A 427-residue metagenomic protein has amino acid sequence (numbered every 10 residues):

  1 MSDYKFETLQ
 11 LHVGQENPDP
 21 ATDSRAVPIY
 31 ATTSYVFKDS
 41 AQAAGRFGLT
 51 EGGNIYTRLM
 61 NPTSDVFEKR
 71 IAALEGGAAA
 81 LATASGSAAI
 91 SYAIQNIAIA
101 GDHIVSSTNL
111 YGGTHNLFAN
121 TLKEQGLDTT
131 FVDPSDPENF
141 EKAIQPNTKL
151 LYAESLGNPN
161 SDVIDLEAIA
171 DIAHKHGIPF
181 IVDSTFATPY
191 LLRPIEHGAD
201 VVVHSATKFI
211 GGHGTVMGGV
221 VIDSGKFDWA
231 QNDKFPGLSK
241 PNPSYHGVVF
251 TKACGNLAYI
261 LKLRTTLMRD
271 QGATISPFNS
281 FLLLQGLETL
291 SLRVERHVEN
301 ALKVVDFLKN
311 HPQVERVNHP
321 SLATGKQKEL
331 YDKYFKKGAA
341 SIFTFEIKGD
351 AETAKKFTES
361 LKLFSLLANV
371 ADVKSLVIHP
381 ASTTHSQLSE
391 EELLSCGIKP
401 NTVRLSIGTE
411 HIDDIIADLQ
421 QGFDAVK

Functional and structural regions predicted by a protein language model:
S2, G14, P18, A80-N310: Conserved PLP-enzyme active-site core in the AAT-like
S2-N61, K69-R70: N-terminal "arm"/small-domain region of PLP-dependent enzymes with the aminotransferase-like
P18, V36-S40, D228-W229, L290 (+3 more regions): Short, acidic Gly/Pro/Ser/Thr-rich loop/turn segments
D39-S91, G113-N120: Conserved N-terminal alpha-helix of the aminotransferase class I/II PLP-enzyme fold
A78, A119-N120, Q125-D128, P146 (+4 more regions): PLP-dependent enzyme catalytic core of the Aspartate aminotransferase-like
L151, G219-V221, V317, F343 (+1 more regions): Well-ordered beta-strand positions enriched in small/hydrophobic/aromatic, beta-favoring residues
I222, T344-E346, S406-G408: Short hydrophobic/aromatic beta-strand micro-patches that form the beta-sheet surface supporting nucleotide- or nucleic
Q271-T274, F278-S280, Q285-T289, V294-R296 (+4 more regions): Conserved small-domain helix->loop->beta segment predominantly found in fold-type I
